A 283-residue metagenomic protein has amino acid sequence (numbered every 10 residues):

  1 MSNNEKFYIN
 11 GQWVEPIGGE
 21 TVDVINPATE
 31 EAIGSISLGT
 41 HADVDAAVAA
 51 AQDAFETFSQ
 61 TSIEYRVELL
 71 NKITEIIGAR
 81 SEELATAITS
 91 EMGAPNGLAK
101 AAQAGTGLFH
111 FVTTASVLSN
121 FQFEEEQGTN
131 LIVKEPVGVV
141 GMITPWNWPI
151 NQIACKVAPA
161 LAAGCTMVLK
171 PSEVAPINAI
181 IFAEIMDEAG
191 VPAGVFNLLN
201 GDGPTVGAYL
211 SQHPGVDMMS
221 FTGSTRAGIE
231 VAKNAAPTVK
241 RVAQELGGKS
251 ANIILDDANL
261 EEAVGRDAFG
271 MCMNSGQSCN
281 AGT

Functional and structural regions predicted by a protein language model:
M1-T86, S90, E261: Short, structured beta/alpha segment
E5, S119-Q127, N200-G201, R266-D267: Short gly/ser/thr-rich secondary-structure transition/capping motifs
E30, R66, I88, F111 (+4 more regions): Residue-level signal for inorganic ion chemistry
A49, N71-E82, A94-N120: Long amphipathic alpha-helix in the N-terminal Rossmann-like dinucleotide-binding domain of NAD(P)-dependent
F121-G194, D217: Conserved small-residue-rich beta-alpha loop and adjacent elements that most often cradle the phosphate/pyrophosphate
T129-N130, L198-D217: A structured beta-alpha segment of the ubiquitous adenosine-cofactor-binding alpha/beta core
C165, K170-S172, N200, T222 (+1 more regions): Short beta->alpha connector loops at strand-helix junctions that form conserved, small/polar/Pro-enriched
R226-T283: ALDH superfamily catalytic-core signature
